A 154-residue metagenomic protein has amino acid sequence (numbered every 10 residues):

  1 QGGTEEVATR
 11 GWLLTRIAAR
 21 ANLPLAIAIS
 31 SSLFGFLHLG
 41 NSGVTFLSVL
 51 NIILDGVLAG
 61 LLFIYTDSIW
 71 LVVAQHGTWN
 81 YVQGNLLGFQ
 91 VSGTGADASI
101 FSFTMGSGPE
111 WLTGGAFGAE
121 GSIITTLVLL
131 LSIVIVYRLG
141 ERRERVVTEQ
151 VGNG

Functional and structural regions predicted by a protein language model:
Q1, T125-V136: Hydrophobic cores of alpha-helical transmembrane segments in multi-pass inner/ER membrane proteins, independent
G3, A28-S32, V49, I53 (+2 more regions): Residue-level signature of the transmembrane alpha-helical core of multi-pass small-molecule transporters
T4-I29, L61-S68: Membrane-interface helix/loop boundary segments of multi-pass membrane proteins
L37-F46: Membrane-interface helix caps and helix-loop-helix hairpins in membrane proteins
S48-W111: Functionally important transmembrane alpha-helices
G108-L130: Hydrophobic alpha-helical transmembrane segments
V134-E149: Membrane-interface capping segments at transmembrane-helix boundaries
